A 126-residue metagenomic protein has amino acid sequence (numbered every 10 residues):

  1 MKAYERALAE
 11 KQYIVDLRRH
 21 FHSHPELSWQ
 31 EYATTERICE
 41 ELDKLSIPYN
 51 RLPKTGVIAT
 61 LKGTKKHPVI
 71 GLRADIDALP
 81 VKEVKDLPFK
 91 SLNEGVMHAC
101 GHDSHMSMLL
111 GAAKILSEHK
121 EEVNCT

Functional and structural regions predicted by a protein language model:
K2-H98, S107-T126: Acidic/His- and Gly-rich active-site-bordering loop/insert found across diverse amide/peptide-bond hydrolases
